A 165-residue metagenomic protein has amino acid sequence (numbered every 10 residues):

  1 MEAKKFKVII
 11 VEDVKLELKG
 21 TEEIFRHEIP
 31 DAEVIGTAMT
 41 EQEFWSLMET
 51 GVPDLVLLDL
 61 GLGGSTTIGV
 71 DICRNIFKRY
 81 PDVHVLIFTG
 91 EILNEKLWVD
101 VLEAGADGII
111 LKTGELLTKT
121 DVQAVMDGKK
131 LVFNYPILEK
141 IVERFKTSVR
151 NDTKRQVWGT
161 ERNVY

Functional and structural regions predicted by a protein language model:
M1-I9, L16, F145-V149, T153 (+1 more regions): Non-catalytic signal-transmission and effector/linker regions of two-component phosphorelay proteins
V14-E41: Two-component/phosphorelay signaling modules centered on CheY-like receiver
E22, T37-L55, L62-G63: Acidic, metal-coordinating helix/loop segments flanking the phosphotransfer/catalytic sites of two-component signaling
E49-G51, N75-V83, A104: Conserved phosphotransfer cores of two-component systems
V56, V85, I109-I110: Two-component signal transduction core modules
T67-D82, V99: Short amphipathic alpha-helix used as the core "switch/output" element in two-component signaling
F88-T89, K112: Hydrophobic/aromatic residues positioned on beta-strands within the core alpha/beta folds
L102, D107, G114-W158: Short, flexible helix-to-coil linker/hinge segments that flank and couple to helix-turn-helix
